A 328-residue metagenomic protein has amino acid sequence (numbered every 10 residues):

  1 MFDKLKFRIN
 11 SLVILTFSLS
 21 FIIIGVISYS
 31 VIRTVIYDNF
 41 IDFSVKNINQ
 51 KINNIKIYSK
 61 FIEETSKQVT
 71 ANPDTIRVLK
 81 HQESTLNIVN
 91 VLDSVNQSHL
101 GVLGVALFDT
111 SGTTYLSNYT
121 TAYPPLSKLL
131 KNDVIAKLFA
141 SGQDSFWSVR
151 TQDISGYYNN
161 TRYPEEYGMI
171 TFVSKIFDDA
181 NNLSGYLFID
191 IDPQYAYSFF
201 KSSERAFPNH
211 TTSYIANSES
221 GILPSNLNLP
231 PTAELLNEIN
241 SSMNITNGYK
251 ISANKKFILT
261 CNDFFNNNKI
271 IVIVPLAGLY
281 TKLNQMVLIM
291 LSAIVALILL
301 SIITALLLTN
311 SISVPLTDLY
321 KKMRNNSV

Functional and structural regions predicted by a protein language model:
M1-T34, D38, D42: Extreme N-terminal signal-anchor transmembrane helix of membrane signaling/transducer proteins, especially in bacteria
D42-N49, I55-D144: Extracytoplasmic/periplasmic sensory segments of membrane signal-transduction proteins
I88-Q97, Y186-P224: Solvent-exposed, extracytoplasmic
Q97-S98, T110-D190: Extracytoplasmic/periplasmic ligand-binding sensor regions of membrane-associated signaling proteins
D109-T120, A216, S220-L227, T260-C261: Amphipathic coiled-coil signal-relay and dimerization helices
T171-F172, L183-P193, S252-M290, I294-V295: Short, hydrophobic beta-strand elements of compact beta-sandwich sensory domains
I176-D179, D263-F264, N326: Sensor-regulatory modules in signal-transduction proteins
K269-S327: Cytoplasm-proximal transmembrane signaling helix
